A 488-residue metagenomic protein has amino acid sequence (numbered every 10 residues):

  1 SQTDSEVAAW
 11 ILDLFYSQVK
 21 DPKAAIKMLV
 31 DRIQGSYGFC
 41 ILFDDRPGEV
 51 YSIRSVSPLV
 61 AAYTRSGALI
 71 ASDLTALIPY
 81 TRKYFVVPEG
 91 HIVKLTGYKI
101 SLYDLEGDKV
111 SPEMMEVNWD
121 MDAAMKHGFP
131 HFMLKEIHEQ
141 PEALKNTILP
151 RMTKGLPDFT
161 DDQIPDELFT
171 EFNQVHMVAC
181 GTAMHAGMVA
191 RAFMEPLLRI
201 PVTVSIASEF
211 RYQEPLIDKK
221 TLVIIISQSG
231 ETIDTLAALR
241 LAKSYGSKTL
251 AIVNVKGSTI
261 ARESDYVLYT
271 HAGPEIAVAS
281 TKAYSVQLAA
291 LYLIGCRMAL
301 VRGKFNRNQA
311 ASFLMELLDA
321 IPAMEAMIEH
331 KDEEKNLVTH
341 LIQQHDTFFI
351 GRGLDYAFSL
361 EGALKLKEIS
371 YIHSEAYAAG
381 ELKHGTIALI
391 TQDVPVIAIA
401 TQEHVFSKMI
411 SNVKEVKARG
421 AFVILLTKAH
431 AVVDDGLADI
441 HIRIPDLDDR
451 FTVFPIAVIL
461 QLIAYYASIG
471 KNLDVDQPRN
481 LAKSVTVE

Functional and structural regions predicted by a protein language model:
S1-K126, P130-H131, E142-N173, Y212 (+2 more regions): Conserved short alpha-helical segments that host acidic/polar catalytic motifs at enzyme active sites
D31, Q140-L144, I148-H176, Y266-P395 (+1 more regions): Active-site phosphate/pyrophosphate-binding segments
L42, Y51-S52, Y84-F85, I92-K94 (+12 more regions): Replace "in large, NTP-powered and nucleic-acid-processing enzymes" with "in large, NTP-powered factors and other
D44-G48, S57-L59, R65-A68, L74-A76 (+19 more regions): Short, glycine-/Ser/Thr-/acidic-enriched flexible segments
P47, S52-A61, F129-M133, L144 (+5 more regions): Conserved phosphate/anionic-ligand binding catalytic regions in large, soluble enzymes, centered on
G107, F422, D435-L437, L447-E488: Generic C-terminus detector
T170-D319, I399-P445, I463, K471: Glycine-rich phosphate-binding loops that contact phosphosugars or nucleotide phosphates
A186-G187, T203-V204, I233-L236, N336-L337 (+8 more regions): Extended hydrophobic-aromatic, low-complexity segments
